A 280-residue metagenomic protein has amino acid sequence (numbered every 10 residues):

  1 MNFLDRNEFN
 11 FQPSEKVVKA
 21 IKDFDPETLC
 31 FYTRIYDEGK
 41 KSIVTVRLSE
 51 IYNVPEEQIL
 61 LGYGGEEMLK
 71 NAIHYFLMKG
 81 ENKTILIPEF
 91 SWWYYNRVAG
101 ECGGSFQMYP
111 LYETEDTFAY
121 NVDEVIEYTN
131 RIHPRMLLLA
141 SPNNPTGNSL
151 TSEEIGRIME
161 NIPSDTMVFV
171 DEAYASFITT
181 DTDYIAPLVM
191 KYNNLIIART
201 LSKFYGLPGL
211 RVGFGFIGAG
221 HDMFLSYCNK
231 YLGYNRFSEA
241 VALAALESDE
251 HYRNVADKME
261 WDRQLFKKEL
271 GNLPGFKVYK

Functional and structural regions predicted by a protein language model:
M1-M68: N-terminal small-domain helix-loop-helix segment of the aminotransferase-like
L4, L137, D171-A173, A198 (+1 more regions): Structural scaffold positions in well-ordered secondary structure
Q12-S14, C102, N194-N272, V278: PLP-dependent aminotransferase class I/II
P55-I59, K83-T84, D165, E172 (+1 more regions): Short acidic capping loops at alpha-helix termini that bridge into adjacent secondary structure
G65-H74, V170-Y174, I178-T179, L188: Glycine/small-residue-rich loop that forms an oxyanion/phosphate-binding "nest" at active or ligand-binding sites
Y75-L139: PLP-dependent aminotransferase-like
M78-G80, M159-P163, L188-Y192: Short, conserved loop/helix-junction motifs that constitute active-site signature segments in enzyme catalytic cores
D116-T179: Active-site phosphate-binding strand-loop segment of PLP-dependent enzymes
